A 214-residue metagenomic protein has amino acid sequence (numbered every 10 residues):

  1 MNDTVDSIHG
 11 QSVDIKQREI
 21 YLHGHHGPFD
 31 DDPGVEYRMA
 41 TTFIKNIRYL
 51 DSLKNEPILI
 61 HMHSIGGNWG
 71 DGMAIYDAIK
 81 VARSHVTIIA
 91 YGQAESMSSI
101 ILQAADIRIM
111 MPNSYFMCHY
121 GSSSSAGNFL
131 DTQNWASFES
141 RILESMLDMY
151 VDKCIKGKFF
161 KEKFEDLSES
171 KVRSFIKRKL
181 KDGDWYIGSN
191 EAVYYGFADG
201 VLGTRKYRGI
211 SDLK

Functional and structural regions predicted by a protein language model:
M1-K214: Terminal-region recognition feature
